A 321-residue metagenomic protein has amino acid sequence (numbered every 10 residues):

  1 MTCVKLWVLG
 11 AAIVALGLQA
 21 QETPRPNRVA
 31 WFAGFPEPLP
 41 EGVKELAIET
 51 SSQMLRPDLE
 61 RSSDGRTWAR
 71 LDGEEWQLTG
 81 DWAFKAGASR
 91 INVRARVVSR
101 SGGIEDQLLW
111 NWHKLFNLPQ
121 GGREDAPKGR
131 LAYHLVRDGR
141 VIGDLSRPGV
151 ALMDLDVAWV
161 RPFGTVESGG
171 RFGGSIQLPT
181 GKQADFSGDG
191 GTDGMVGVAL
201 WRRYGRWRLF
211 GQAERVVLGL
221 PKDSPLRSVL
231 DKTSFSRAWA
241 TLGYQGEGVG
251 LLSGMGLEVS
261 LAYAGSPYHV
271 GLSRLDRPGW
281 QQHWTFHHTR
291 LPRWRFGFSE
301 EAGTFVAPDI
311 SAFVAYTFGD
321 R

Functional and structural regions predicted by a protein language model:
K5-A15: Bacterial N-terminal signal peptides
G17-T50, R321: Outer-membrane beta-barrel biogenesis signature
P36-K44, A83-A88, G102-I104, P162-G170 (+4 more regions): Short loop/turn motifs that connect adjacent beta-strands in outer-membrane beta-barrel proteins
K44-T50, S89-V93, S168-G174, G194 (+6 more regions): Transmembrane beta-strands of outer-membrane beta-barrel proteins
T50-R56, A86-A88, A95-S101, D154 (+8 more regions): Transmembrane beta-strands of outer-membrane beta-barrel pores
S51-Q77, G143: Surface-exposed strand-loop-strand hairpins of Gram-negative outer-membrane beta-barrel proteins
D58-L59, H113-G143, K222-R321: Outer membrane beta-barrel transmembrane domains
A95-F235, A240, D276-R277: Outer-membrane pore/translocation modules
